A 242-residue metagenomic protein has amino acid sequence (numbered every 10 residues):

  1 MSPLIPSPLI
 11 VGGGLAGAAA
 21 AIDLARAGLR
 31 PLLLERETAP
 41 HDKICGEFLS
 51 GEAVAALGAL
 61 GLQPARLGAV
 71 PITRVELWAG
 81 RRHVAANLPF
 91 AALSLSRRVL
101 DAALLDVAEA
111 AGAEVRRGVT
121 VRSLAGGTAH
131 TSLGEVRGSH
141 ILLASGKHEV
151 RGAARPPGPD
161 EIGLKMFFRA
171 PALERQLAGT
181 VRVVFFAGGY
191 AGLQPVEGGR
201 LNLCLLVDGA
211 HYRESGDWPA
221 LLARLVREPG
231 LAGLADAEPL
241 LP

Functional and structural regions predicted by a protein language model:
S2-A16: Beta1/beta-strand and adjacent pyrophosphate-binding region of the FAD-binding site in flavoprotein oxidoreductases
V11, I22-C45: Glycine-rich FAD pyrophosphate-binding loop
A16, A39, H148: Conserved Rossmann-like nucleotide-cofactor binding loop
A20-A21, A25, A53, A108 (+1 more regions): Small-residue (primarily alanine) positions within well-ordered alpha-helices, especially packing/interaction faces
L29, L62, A113: Short phosphate-binding/catalytic loops that engage adenosine nucleotides
A53-L105: A conserved beta-strand/loop capping segment in the N-terminal third of enzymes that catalyze redox or closely related
P71-R74, G233-P242: Flavin (FAD/FMN) cofactor-binding core of flavoprotein oxidoreductases
V107-A235: Predominantly flavin-linked oxidoreductase catalytic cores and closely associated redox partners
